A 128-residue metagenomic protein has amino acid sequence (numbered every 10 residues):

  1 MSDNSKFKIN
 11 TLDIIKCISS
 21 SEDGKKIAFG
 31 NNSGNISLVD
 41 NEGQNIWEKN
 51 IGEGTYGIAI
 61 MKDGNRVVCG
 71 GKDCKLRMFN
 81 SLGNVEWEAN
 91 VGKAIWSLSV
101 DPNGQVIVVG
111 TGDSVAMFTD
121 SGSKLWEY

Functional and structural regions predicted by a protein language model:
N4-I9, Q44-K49, N84-A89, S123-Y128: A short beta-strand motif characteristic of beta-propeller blades
K8-G34: Beta-strand-rich domains and repeat architectures in extracellular enzymes and scaffolds, especially beta-propellers
I9-I15, N50-T55, N90-I95: WD40/WD-repeat beta-propeller blade N-cap
E22-D23, K62-D63, P102-N103: Residue-level detector of Asp-centered blade-edge/turn motifs that repeat once per structural unit in beta-propeller
S33-N35, D73-K75, D113-V115: Short coil/turn segments within WD40 beta-propeller repeats
